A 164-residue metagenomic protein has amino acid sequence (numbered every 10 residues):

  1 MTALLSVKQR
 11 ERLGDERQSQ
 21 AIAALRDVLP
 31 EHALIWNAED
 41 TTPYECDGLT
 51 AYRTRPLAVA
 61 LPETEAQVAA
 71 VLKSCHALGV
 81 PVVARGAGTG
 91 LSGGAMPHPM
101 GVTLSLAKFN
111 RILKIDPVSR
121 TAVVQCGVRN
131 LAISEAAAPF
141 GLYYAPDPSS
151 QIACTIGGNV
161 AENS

Functional and structural regions predicted by a protein language model:
M1-G48, A77-V80: N-terminal accessory segments
L25, A51-V82, M100, L106-P148 (+2 more regions): N-terminal glycine-rich flavin-associated loop
L34, T41-Y44, L91, I112 (+2 more regions): Short clusters of hydrophobic/aromatic residues that line enzyme substrate/ligand-binding pockets
G48-A51, G93-H98: Short glycine-biased active-site loop of nucleotidyltransferases that positions the nucleotide triphosphate and helps
R85: Conserved PLP cofactor-binding pocket of PLP-dependent enzymes
A153-T155: Beta-rich nucleic-acid/ligand-interaction surfaces
